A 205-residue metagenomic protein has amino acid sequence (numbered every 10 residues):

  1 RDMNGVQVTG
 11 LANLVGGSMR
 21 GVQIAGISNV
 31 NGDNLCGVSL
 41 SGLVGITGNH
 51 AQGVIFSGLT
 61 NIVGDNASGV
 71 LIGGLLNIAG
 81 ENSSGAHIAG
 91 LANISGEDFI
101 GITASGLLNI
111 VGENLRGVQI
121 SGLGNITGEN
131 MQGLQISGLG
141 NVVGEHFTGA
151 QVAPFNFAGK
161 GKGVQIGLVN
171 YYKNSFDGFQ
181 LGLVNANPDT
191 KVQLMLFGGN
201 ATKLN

Functional and structural regions predicted by a protein language model:
R1-N205: Surface-exposed, glycine- and small/polar-enriched segments that build interaction surfaces at terminal
